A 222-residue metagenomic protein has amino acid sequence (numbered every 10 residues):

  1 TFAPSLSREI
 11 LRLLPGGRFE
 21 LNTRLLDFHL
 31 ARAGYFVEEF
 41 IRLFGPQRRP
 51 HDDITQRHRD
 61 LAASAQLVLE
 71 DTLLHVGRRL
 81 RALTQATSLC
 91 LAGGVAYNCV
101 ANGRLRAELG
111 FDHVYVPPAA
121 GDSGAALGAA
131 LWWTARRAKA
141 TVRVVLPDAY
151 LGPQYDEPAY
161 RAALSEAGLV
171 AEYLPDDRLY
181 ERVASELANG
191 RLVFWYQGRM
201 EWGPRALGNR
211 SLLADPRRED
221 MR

Functional and structural regions predicted by a protein language model:
T1-Q56, R78, A82, A86-S88 (+2 more regions): Flexible beta->alpha loop and helix N-cap segments adjacent to enzyme active/binding sites
P50-V76: Adenine-nucleotide phosphate-binding core of ATP-dependent small-molecule kinases
G94: Active-site glycine-centered loops adjacent to acidic/histidine catalytic or metal-binding residues that shape
